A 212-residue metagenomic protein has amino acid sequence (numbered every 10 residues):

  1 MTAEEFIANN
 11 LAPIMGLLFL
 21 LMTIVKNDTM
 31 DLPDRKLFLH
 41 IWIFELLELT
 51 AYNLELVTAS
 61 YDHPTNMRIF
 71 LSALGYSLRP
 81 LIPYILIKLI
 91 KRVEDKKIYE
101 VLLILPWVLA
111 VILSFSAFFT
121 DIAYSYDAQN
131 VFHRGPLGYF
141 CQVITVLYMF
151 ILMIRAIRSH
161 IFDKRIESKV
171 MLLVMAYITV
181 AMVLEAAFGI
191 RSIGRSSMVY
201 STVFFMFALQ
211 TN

Functional and structural regions predicted by a protein language model:
M1-F19, L137-Q142: Hydrophobic transmembrane alpha-helical segments in integral membrane proteins
A8-P64, R68-K88, V101-D121, M171-A187: Hydrophobic alpha-helical transmembrane segments of multi-pass membrane proteins
L17-I24, I85-L89, Q142-K164, M206-T211: Alpha-helical transmembrane segments in multipass membrane proteins, preferentially the mid-helix core
Y52, F162-N212: Interfacial "cap-and-anchor" motif at the non-cytosolic start of specific transmembrane alpha-helices
L56-A59, R92-K96, A117, D121-S125 (+4 more regions): Perimembrane helix-loop junctions in membrane proteins
P64-L74, D127-Y139, R191-Y200: Non-cytosolic membrane-interface motifs at loop->transmembrane helix junctions
V93-Y148: Membrane-proximal helix-loop-helix units in multi-pass membrane proteins
V131-G138, I154-A176: Membrane-helix boundary/juxtamembrane motif in polytopic membrane proteins
